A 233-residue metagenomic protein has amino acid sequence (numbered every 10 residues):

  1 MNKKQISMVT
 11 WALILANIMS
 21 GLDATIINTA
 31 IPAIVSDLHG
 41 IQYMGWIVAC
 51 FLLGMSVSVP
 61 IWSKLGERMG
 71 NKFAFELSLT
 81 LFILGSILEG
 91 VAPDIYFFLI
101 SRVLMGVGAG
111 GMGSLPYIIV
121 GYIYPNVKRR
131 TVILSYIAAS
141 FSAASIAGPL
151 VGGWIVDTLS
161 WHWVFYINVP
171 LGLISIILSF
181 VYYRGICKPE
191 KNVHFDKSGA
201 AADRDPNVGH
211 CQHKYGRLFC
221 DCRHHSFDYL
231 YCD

Functional and structural regions predicted by a protein language model:
M1-G185: Transmembrane-helix bundle of Major Facilitator Superfamily
S135, D157-D233: Hydrophobic transmembrane-helix bundles of small-molecule transporters
